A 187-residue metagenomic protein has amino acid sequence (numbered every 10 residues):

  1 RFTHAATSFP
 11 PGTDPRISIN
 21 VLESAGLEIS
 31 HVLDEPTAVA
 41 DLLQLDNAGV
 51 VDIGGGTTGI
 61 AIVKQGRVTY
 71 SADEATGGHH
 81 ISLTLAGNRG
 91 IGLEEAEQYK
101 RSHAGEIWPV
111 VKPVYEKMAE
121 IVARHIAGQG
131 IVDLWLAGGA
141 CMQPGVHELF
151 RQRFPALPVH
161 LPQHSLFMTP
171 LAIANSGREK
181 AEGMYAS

Functional and structural regions predicted by a protein language model:
R1-V50, Q65-E74, G78-L134, A140-L161 (+1 more regions): Nucleotide/phosphate-binding catalytic cleft detector across ATP-hydrolyzing and phosphate-transferring enzymes
A38, G55-G56: Short, glycine/acidic-enriched loop or turn micro-motifs at the edges of active sites
G56-T57, R178: Short, flexible segments with low predicted structural confidence
T58-I62: Short beta-strand scaffold segments in enzyme catalytic cores
